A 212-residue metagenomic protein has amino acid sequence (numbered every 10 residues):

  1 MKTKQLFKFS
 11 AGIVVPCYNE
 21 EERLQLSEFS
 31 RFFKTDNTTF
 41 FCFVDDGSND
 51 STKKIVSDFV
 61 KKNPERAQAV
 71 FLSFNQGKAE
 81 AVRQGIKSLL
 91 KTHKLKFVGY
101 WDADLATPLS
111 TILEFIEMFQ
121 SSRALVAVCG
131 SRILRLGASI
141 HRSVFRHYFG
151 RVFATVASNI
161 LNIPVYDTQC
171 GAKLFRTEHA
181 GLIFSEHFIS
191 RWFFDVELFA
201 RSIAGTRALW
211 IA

Functional and structural regions predicted by a protein language model:
S10-G12, F40, E197: Cell-envelope/extracellular polymer assembly enzymes that use nucleotide-activated donors
V15, T38-S48, V70-L72: Short beta-strand/loop segment that forms part of the nucleotide-sugar
N19-K34: Short, well-formed alpha-helical segments that are part of the catalytic scaffolds of diverse glycosyltransferases
E22-L26, D50-F59: Acidic helix N-cap motif at the loop->helix transition within catalytic regions of sugar-transfer enzymes
D45-K54, L105: A conserved acidic beta->alpha catalytic loop
L72-S88, F97, L109-W192: Acceptor/aglycone-binding surface of glycosyltransferases and processive sugar-polymer synthases
K94-A106: Short beta-strand-to-loop acidic/aromatic patch adjacent to the donor-nucleotide binding site
I163-P164, I189-S190, F199-A212: Catalytic donor-sugar/metal-binding loop of nucleotide-sugar-dependent glycosyltransferases
